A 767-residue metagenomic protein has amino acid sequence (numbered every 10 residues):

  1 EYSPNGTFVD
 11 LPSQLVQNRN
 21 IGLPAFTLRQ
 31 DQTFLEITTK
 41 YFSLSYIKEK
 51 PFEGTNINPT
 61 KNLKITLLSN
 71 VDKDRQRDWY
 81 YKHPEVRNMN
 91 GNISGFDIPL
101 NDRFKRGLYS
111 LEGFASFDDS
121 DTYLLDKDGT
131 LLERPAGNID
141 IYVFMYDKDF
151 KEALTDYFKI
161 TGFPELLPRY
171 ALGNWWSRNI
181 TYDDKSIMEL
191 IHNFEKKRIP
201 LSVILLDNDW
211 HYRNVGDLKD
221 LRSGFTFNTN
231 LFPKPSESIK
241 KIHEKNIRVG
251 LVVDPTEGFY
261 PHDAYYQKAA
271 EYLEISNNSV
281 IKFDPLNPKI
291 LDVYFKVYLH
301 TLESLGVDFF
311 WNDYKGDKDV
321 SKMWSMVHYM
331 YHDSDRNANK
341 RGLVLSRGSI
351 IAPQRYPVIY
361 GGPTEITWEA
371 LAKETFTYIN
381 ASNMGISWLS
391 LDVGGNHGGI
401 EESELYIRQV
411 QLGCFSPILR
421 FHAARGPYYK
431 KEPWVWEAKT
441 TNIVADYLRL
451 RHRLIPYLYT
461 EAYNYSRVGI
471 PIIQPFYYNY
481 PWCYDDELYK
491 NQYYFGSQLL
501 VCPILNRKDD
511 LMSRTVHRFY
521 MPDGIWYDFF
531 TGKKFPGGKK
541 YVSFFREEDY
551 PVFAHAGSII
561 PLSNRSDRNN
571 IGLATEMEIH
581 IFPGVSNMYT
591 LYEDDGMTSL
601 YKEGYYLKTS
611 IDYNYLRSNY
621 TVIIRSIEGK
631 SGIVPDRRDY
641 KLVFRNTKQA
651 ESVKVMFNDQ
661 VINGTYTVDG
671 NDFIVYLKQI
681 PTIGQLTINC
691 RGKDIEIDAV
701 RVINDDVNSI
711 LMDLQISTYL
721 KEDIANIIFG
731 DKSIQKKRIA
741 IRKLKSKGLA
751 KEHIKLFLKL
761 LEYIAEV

Functional and structural regions predicted by a protein language model:
Y2-P4, N18-R169, S177-N179, D184-K196 (+4 more regions): Catalytic and substrate-binding clefts that recognize carbohydrates or anionic sugar/phosphate headgroups
D10-A25, L273-I275, Y527-E547, S652-L677: Solvent-exposed beta-strand/loop surfaces of large extracellular or lumenal domains
L15, I47, N58-T60, L67-V86 (+4 more regions): Aromatic- and carboxylate-enriched substrate-binding clefts and catalytic-loop regions of carbohydrate-active enzymes
F34, S43, R106-G107, G113-A115 (+20 more regions): Beta-sheet entry/capping signal
Y41, G107, F194, I242 (+8 more regions): Conserved structural-core and active-site-/substrate-pathway-adjacent residues in large, well-folded domains of enzymes
E165-W176, N208-T226, R625-G629: Short, conserved helix/loop micro-motifs enriched in His/Cys and acidic residues
I351-I359, K373-E374, A381-L391, G398-S652 (+2 more regions): Catalytic core of carbohydrate-active enzymes
G496, N570-V767: Beta-rich accessory regions
